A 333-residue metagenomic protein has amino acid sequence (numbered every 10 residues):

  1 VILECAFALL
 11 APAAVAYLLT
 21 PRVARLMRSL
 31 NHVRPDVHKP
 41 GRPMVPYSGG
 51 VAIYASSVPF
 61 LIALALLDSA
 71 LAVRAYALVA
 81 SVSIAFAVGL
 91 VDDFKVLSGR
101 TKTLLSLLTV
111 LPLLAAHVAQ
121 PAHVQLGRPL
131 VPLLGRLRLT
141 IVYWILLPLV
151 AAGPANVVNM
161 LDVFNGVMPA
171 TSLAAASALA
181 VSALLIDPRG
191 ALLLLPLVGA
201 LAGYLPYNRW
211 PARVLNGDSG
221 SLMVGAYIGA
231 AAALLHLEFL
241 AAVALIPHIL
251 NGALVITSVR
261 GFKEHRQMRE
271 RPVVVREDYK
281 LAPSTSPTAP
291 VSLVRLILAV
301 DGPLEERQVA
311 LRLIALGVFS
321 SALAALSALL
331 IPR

Functional and structural regions predicted by a protein language model:
I2-V259, G317-P332: "…together with the soluble PPM/PP2C metallo-phosphatase catalytic core" -> "…together with the soluble PPM/PP2C
G252-E306: Membrane-proximal soluble regions of multi-pass membrane proteins
V300-A328: A hydrophobic membrane-anchoring alpha-helix module
